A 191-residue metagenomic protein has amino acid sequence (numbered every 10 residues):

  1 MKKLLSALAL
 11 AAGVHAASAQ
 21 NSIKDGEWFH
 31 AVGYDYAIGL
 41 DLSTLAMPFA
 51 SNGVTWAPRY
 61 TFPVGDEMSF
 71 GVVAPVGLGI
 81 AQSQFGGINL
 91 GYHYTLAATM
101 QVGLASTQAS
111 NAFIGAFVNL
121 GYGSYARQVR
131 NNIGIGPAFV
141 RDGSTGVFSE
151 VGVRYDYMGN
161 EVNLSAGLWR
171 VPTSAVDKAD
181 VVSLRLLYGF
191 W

Functional and structural regions predicted by a protein language model:
M1, S22-K24, D41, L104 (+1 more regions): Serine/threonine-rich low-complexity intrinsically disordered regions
M1-F29: Cleavable N-terminal export/targeting peptides
A19-V64, G189-W191: Short glycine/proline- and aromatic-enriched beta-strand/turn motifs that initiate or cap beta-hairpins
Y60-F70, V76-W191: Outer-membrane beta-barrel transmembrane domain signature
